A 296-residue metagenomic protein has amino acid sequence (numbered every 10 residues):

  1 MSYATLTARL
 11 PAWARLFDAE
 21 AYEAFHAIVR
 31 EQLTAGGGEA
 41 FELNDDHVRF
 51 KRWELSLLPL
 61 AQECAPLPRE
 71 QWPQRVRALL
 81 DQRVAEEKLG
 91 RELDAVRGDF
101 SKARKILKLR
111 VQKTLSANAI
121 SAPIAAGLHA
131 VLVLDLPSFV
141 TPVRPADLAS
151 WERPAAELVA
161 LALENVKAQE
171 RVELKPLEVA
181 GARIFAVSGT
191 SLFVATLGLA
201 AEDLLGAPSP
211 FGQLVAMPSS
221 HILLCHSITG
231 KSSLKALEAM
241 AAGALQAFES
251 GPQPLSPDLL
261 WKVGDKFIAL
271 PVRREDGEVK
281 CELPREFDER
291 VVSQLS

Functional and structural regions predicted by a protein language model:
M1-T34: N-terminus-biased targeting/localization segments
A12-A19, L148, A186-V187, F211-V215 (+1 more regions): Short, charged/polar micro-motifs that form catalytic or ligand-binding hotspots
D18, P68, P154, L199-A201 (+2 more regions): Alpha-helix initiation/capping motif
Y22-H26, V194-L205, S233-A244: Well-ordered, non-membrane alpha-helical segments in soluble/globular domains
F25, R30-Q32, G36, A40-L192: Charged, alpha-helical interface segments at or near domain boundaries
Q32, L79, L161, N165-V166 (+5 more regions): Residues that form generic nucleotide/phosphate-binding pockets
A182-F211: Aromatic/basic-lined ligand-recognition segments that form π-stacking hydrophobic pockets flanked by Lys/Arg to engage
S209, L214, S219-S296: C-terminal structured domains
